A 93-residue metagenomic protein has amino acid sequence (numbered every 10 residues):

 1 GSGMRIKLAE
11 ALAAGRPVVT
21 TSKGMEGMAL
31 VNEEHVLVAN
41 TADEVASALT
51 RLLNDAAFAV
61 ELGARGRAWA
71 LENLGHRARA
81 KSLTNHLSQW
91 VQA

Functional and structural regions predicted by a protein language model:
G1-G3: A short, acidic beta-alpha loop adjacent to the nucleotide-sugar donor pocket found in many GT-B and some GT-A
K7-E10, A14-T21: Short hydrophobic beta-strand element within catalytic cores of glycosyltransferases and related nucleotide-activated
A9, T50, R67-L71, T84 (+1 more regions): Solvent-exposed, non-membrane alpha-helical residues enriched in polar/charged side chains
A11, E44, F58, G75: Residue-level recognition of oxygen-bearing side chains
S22-E33, L37-V38: Short acidic/histidine- and often glycine-rich active-site loop of Leloir-type glycosyltransferases that engages
V36-D43, R51-A56: Conserved acidic donor-binding segment of nucleotide-sugar-dependent glycosyltransferases
F58-E72, R79-S82: A short, well-ordered alpha-helix in the C-terminal region of glycosyltransferases
H76-A93: C-terminal alpha-helical cap of glycosyltransferases
